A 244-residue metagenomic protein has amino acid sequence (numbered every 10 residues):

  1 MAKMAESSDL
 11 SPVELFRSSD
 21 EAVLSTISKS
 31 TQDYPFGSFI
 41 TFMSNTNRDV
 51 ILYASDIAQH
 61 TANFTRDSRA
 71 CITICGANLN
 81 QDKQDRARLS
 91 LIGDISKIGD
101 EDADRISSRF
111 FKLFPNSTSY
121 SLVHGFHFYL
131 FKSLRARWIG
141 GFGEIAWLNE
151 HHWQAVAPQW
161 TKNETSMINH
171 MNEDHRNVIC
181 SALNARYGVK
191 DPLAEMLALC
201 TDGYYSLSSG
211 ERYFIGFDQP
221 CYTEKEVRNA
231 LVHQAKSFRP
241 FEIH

Functional and structural regions predicted by a protein language model:
M1-E6, F42-N47, I74-G93, W147-S166: N-terminal short leaders/motifs
M1-T65, T73: An N-terminal domain-cap segment
D9, R88, A103-S107, R176 (+2 more regions): Alpha-helix initiation and N-capping motif
S19, F114, H175-R176: Residue-level recognition of alpha-helix termini/interfacial anchor residues
T46-R48, A58, I95-K97, Q219-C221: A generic structural motif
I57-S119, V123-F126, K132-A136, R212: Short, structured beta-strand-loop surface elements
Y120-H244: C-terminal edge-of-domain segments
